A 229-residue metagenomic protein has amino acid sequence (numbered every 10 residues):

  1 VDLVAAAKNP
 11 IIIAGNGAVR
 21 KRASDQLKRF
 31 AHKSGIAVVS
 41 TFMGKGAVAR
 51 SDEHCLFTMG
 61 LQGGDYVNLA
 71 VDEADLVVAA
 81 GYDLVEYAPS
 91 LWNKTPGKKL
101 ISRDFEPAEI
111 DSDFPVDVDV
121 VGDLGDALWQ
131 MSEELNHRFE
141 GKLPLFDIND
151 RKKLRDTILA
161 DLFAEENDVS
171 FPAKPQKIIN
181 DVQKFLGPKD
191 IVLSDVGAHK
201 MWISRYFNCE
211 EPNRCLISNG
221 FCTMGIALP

Functional and structural regions predicted by a protein language model:
V1, G97-V196, K200: Phosphate/pyrophosphate-binding active-site segments
V1-P10, F30, V71-E73, D181-D190: Glycine-rich phosphate/diphosphate-binding loops that line cofactor/substrate pockets in enzymes
A5-K8, K45-A47, T157-D161, C209-E210: A short alpha-helix capping/helix-coil boundary motif
I12, V77, V192: Receiver (REC) domain switch-region micro-motif
A14, A80-G81, D123, V196: Glycine-rich, N-terminal phosphate-binding loop of Rossmann-like dinucleotide-binding domains
N16-I101, Y206, E210-P229: Glycine-rich, anion-gripping cofactor-binding loops and their flanking helix/strand elements in enzyme active sites
